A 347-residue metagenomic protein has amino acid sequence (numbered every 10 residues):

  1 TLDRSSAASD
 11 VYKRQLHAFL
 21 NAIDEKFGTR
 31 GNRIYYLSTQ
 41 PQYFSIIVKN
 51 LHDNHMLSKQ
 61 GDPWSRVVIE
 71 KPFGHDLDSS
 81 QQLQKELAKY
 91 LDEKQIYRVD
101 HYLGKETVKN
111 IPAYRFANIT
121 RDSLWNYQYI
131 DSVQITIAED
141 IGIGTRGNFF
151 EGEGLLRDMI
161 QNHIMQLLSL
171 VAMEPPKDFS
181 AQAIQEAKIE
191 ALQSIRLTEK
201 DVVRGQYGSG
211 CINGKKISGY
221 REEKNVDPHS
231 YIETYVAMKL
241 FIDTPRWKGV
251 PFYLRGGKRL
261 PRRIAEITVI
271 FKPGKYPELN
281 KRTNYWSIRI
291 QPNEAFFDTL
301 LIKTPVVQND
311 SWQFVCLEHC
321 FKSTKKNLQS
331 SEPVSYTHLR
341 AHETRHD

Functional and structural regions predicted by a protein language model:
T1-A8, Y12, H338-A341, R345-D347: Single conserved hydrophobic/aromatic residue that forms the stacking wall/gate of nucleotide- or nucleobase-binding
S6-S65, Q128: N-terminal glycine-/serine-/threonine-rich beta1-alpha1-beta2 phosphate-ribose binding loop of Rossmann-like
Q40-P41, F73-S79, H101-I111: Short, conserved secondary-structure transition motifs
K49-D53, Q82-Q84, P112-Y114: Short, glycine/charged-enriched secondary-structure capping and boundary segments
N54-L57, G61-P63, F73-E93: Rossmann-fold NAD(P)-binding glycine/threonine-rich loop
S65-V67, I96: Hydrophobic/aromatic residues located in beta-strands of well-ordered beta-sheets within soluble catalytic
E86-R340: Catalytic core of tubulin tyrosine ligase-like
